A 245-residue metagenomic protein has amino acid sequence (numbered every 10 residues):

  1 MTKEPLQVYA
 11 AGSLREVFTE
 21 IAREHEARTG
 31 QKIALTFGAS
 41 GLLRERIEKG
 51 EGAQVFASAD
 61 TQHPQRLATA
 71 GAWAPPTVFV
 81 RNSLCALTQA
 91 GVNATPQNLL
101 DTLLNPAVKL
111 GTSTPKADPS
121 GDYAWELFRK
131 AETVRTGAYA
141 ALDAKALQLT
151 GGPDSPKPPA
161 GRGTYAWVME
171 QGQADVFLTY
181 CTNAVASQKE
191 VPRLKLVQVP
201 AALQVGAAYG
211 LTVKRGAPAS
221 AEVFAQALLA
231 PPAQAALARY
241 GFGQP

Functional and structural regions predicted by a protein language model:
M1-T36, S40-E51, S58-T61, Q65-T69 (+2 more regions): Exported/periplasmic ABC-transporter solute-binding proteins
A74-P75: Periplasmic N-terminal soluble interaction domains immediately after the signal peptide in Gram-negative
